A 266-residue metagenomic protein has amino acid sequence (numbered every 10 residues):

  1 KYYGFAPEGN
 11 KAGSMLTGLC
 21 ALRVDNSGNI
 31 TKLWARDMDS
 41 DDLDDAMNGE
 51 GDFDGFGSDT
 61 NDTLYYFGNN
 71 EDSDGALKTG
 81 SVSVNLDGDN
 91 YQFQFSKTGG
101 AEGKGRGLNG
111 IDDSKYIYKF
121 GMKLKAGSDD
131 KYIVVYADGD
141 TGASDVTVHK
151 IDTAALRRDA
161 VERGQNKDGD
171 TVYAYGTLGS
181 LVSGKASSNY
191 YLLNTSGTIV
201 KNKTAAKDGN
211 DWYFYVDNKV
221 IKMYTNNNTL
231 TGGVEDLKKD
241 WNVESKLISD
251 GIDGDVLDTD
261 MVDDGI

Functional and structural regions predicted by a protein language model:
K1-I266: Extracellular adhesion/carbohydrate-binding repeat motifs centered on closely spaced tryptophans
